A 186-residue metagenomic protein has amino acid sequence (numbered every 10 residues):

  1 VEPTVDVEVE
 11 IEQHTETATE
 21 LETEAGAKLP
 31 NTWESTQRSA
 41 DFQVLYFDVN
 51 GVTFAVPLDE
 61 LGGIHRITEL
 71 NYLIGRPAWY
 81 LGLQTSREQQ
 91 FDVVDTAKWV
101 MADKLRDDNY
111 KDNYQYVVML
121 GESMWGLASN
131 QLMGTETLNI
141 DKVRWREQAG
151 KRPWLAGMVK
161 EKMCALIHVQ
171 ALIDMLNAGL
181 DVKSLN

Functional and structural regions predicted by a protein language model:
V1-N186: An acidic, low-aromatic, low-complexity terminal/linker signal
